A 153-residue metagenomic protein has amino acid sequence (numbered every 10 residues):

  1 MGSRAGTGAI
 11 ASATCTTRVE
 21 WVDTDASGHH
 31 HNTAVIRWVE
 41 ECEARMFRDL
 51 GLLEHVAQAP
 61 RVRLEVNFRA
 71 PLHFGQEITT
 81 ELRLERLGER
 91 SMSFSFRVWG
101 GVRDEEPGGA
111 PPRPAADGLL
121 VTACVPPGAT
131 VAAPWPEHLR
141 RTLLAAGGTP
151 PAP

Functional and structural regions predicted by a protein language model:
M1-D49: Catalytic strand-loop segment that frames the active site of acyl-thioester-processing enzymes
G2-C15, F68-E77, E85-P153: HotDog/MaoC-like acyl-thioester-processing domains
H30, A59-R61, A115: A broad, structural micro-motif
W38, L50, T142-A146: Residues that form generic nucleotide/phosphate-binding pockets
L50-A59: Short, basic/aromatic beta-hairpin or loop at an interaction surface
R63-N67: Short alpha-helix capping/helix-loop boundary micro-motifs
